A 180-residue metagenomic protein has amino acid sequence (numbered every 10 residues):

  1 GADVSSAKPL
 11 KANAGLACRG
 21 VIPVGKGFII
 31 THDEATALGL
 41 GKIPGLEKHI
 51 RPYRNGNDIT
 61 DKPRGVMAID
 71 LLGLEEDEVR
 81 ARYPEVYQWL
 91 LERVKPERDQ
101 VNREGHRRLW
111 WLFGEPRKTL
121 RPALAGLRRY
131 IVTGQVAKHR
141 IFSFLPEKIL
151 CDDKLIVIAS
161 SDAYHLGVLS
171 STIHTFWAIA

Functional and structural regions predicted by a protein language model:
G1-A180: Polybasic, glycine- and aromatic-enriched phosphate-binding surface used to engage nucleic acids
